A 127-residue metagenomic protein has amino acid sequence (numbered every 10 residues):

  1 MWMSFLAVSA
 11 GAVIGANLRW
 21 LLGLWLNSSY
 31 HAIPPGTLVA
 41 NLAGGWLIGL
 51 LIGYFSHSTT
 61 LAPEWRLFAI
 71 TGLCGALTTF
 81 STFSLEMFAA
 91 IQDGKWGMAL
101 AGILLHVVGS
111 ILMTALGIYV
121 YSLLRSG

Functional and structural regions predicted by a protein language model:
M1-G127: Membrane-interface helix-loop junctions in multi-pass transporters/channels
